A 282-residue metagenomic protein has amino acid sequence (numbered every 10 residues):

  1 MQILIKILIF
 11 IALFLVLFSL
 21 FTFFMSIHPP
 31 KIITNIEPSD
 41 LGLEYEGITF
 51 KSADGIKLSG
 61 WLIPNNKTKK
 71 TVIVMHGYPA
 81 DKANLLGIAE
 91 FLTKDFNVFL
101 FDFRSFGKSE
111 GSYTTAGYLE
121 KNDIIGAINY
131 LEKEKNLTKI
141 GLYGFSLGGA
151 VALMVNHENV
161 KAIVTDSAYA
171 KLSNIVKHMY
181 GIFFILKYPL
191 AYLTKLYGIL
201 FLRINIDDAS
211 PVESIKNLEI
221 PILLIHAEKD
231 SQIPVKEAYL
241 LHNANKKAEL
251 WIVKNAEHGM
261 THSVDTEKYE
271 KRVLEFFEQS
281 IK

Functional and structural regions predicted by a protein language model:
I3-K51, W61: An N-terminal hydrophobic leader/cap segment in hydrolases
N84, T114-K135: Alpha/beta-hydrolase active-site loop
A89-E110: Conserved alpha/beta-hydrolase
K135-S146: Alpha/beta-hydrolase fold nucleophile elbow
M154-I204, I252: Hydrolase active-site cap/lid region
N217-E219, L224-H226, D230: Short beta-strand/loop motif that positions the catalytic acidic residue of the alpha/beta-hydrolase fold
S231-E237: Conserved alpha/beta-hydrolase "acid-adjacent" motif
A256-E270: Catalytic histidine-centered segment of alpha/beta-hydrolase-like enzymes
